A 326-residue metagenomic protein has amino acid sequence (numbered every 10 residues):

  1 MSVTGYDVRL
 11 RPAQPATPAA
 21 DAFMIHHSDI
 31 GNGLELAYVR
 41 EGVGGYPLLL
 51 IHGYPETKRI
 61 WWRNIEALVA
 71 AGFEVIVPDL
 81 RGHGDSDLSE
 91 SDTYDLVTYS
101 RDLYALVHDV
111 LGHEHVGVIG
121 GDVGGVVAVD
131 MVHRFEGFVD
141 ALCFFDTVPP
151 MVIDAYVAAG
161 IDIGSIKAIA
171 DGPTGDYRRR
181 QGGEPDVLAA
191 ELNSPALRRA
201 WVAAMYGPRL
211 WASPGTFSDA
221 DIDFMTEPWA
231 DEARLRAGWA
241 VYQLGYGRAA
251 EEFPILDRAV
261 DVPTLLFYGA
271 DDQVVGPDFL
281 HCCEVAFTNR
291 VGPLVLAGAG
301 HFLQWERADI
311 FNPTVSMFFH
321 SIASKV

Functional and structural regions predicted by a protein language model:
S2-D29, L36-V39, P47, I76 (+3 more regions): Flexible "cap/lid" subdomain of the alpha/beta-hydrolase fold that forms the substrate-access gate
V39-D85, G121: Conserved HGGG/HGGXW glycine-rich cap/lid loop of the alpha/beta-hydrolase fold
Y54, V148, F302: Active-site pre-Tyr helix/loop in NAD(P)-dependent dehydrogenases
T57-K58, V126, A299: A short, glycine- and basic residue-enriched loop/turn that sits immediately adjacent to a domain's principal
W61-W62, G276-L280, W305-A308: Conserved strand-to-helix beginnings and helix N-cap segments that scaffold or border functional pockets
A299-N312: Catalytic histidine-centered segment of alpha/beta-hydrolase-like enzymes
F318-V326: Short, hydrophobic alpha-helical segments
